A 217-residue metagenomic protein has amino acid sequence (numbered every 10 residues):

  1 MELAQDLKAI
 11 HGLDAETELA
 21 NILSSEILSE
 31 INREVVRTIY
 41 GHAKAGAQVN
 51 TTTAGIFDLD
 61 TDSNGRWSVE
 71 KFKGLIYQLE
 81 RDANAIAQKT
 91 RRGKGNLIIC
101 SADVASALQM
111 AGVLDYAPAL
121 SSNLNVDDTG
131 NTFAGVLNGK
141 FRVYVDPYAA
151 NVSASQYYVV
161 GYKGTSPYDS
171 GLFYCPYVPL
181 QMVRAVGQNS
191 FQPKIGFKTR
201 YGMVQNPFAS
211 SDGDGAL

Functional and structural regions predicted by a protein language model:
M1-H11, A15-N21, K73-G74, D103-L217: Sequence/fold signature of self-assembling virion shell proteins
Q5, A9, I22-I39: Long amphipathic alpha-helical segments
A15-E16, I31-T53: Short, glycine/acidic-rich hinge or "gate" loops at secondary-structure transitions that mediate conformational
S25-E26, K94-I98, R142, K194: Beta-sheet entry/capping signal
S25-I27, N50-T51, N125-T129: Short, surface-exposed, polar/charged, turn-prone segments marking secondary-structure boundaries
S29-E34, I86-G93, V204: Secondary-structure transition/capping motifs at alpha-helix termini and the adjoining loop/turn into the next element
K44-F57, T61-N64, G164-S166, F208-A216: Intrinsically disordered, low-complexity coil segments
V49-L124: Extended, solvent-exposed, turn-rich assembly/linker loops in the middle of proteins
